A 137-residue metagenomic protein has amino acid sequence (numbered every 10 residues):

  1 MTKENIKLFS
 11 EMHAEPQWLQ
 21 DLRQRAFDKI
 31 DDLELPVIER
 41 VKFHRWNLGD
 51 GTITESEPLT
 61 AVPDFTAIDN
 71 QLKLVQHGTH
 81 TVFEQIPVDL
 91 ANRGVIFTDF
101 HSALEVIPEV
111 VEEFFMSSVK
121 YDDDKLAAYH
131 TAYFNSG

Functional and structural regions predicted by a protein language model:
M1-G137: Glycine-rich and polybasic anion-binding loops at the starts of cofactor/ligand-binding domains
